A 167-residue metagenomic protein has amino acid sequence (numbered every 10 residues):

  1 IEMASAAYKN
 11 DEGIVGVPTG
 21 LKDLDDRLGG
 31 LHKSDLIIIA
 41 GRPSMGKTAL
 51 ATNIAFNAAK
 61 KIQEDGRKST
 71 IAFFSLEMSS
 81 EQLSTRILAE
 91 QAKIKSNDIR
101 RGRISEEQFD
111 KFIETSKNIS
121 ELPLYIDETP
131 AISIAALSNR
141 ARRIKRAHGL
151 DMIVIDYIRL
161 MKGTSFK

Functional and structural regions predicted by a protein language model:
E2-D25: N-terminal pre-Walker A segment at the start of P-loop NTPase domains
V17, R27-S34, E64-D65: Phosphate-binding P-loop
D26, N57-G149, G163: Cytosolic-facing regulatory segments adjacent to core modules
I37-I38, A72: Short hydrophobic/aromatic beta-strand immediately N-terminal to the Walker A/P-loop
P43: The conserved Walker
K47: Conserved lysine of the Walker
